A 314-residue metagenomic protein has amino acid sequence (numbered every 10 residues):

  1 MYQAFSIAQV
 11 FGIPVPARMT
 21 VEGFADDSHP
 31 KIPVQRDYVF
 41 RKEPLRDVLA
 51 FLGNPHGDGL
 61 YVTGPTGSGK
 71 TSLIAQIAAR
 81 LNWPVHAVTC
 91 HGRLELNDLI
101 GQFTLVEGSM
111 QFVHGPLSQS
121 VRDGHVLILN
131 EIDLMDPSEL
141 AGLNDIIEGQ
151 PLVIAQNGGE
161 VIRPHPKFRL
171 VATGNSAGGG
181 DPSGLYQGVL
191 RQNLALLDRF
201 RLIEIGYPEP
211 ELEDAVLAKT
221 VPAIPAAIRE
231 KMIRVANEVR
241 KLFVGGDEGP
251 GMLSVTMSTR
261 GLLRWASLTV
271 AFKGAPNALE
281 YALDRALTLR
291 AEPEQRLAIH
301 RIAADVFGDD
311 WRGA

Functional and structural regions predicted by a protein language model:
M1-A314: C-terminal regulatory/interaction module of P-loop NTP-utilizing enzymes
